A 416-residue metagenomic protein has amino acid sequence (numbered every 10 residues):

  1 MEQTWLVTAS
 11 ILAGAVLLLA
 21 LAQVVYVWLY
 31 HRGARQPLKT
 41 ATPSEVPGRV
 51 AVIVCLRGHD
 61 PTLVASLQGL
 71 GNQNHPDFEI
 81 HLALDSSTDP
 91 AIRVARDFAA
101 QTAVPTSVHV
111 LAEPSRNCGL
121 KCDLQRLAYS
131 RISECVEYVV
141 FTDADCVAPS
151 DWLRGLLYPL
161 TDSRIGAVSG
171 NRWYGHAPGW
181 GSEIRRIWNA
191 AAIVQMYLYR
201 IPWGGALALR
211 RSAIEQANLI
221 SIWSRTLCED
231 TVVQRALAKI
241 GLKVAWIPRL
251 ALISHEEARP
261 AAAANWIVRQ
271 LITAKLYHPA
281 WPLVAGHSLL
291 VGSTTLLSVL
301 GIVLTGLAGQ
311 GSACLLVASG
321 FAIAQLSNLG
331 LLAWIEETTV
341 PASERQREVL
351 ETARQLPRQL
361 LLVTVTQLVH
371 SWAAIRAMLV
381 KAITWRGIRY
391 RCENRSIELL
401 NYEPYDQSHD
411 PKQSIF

Functional and structural regions predicted by a protein language model:
M1-V46, A377: N-terminal membrane-anchoring/stem segments of glycan-assembly enzymes
W28-A34, S288-K381: Membrane-embedded multi-pass helical conduit in multi-pass membrane proteins, especially envelope-biosynthetic
G48-I53, E79, V232: Cell-envelope/extracellular polymer assembly enzymes that use nucleotide-activated donors
Q68-E79: Short, acidic, metal-binding catalytic loop of nucleotide-sugar glycosyltransferases
P76, L84-F98, A112-R116: A conserved acidic beta->alpha catalytic loop
P90, T142-P159: Acidic donor-binding/catalytic loop of UDP-sugar-dependent glycosyltransferases, especially processive GT2
V110-I132, V136-E137, G155-S221, A264 (+3 more regions): Long helical/loop segments within the catalytic core of UDP-sugar-dependent glycosyltransferases, especially the large
T226-V233, I247: Acidic donor-binding loop at a coil-to-helix junction in glycosyltransferase catalytic cores that engages
